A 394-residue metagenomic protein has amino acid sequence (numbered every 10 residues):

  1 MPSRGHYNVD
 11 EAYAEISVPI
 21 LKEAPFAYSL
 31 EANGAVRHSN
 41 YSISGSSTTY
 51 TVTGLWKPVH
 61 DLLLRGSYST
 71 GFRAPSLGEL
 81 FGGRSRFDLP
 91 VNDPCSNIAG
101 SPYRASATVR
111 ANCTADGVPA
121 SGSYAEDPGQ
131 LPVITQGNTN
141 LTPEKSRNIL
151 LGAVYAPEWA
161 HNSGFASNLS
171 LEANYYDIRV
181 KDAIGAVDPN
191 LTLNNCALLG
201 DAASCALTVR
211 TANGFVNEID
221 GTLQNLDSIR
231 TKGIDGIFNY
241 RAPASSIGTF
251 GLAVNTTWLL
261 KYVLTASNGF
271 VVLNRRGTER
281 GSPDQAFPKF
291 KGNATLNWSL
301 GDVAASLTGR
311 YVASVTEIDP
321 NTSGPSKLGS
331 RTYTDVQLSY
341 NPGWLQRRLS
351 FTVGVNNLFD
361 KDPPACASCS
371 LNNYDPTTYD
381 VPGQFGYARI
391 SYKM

Functional and structural regions predicted by a protein language model:
H6-K57, S146-N148, G152, P157 (+1 more regions): Surface-exposed extracellular loop regions of Gram-negative outer-membrane beta-barrel proteins
D10-I16, T48-G54, G137, R147-A153 (+4 more regions): Hydrophobic, lipid-facing positions within transmembrane beta-strands of outer-membrane proteins
I20, V36-S42, Y68-A74, F81-G83 (+9 more regions): Transmembrane beta-strands of outer-membrane beta-barrel pores
L21-L30, D61, P102-S106, E158-L169 (+3 more regions): Short loop/turn motifs that connect adjacent beta-strands in outer-membrane beta-barrel proteins
Y28-G34, Y50, L64-G66, L151 (+7 more regions): Transmembrane beta-strands of outer-membrane beta-barrel proteins
G78-L169, I219-I234, R241-P243, A286-F290 (+1 more regions): Outer-membrane beta-barrel signature, preferentially recognizing the C-terminal barrel domain of Gram-negative
G164-D319: Gram-negative outer-membrane beta-barrel transporters
L260-K261, G309-I318, Y340-M394: C-terminal beta-signal and adjacent terminal beta-strands/loops of Gram-negative outer-membrane beta-barrel proteins
